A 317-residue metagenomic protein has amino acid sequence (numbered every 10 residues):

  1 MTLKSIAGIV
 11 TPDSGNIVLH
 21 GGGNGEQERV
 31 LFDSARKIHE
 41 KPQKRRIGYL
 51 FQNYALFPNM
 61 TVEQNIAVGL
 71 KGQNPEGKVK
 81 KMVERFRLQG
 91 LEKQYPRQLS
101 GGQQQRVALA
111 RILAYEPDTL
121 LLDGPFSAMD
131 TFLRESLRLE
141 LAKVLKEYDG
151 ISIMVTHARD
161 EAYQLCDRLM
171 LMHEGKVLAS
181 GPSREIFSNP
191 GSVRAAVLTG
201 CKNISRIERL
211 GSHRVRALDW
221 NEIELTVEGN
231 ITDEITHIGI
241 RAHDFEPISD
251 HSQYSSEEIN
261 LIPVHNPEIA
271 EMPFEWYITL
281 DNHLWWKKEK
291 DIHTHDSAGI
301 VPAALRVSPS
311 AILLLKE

Functional and structural regions predicted by a protein language model:
A7: Helix-to-loop junction immediately C-terminal to a conserved catalytic motif
V10-T11, K71: A position-specific signal in ABC ATPase nucleotide-binding domains
D13-V30, V177: ABC nucleotide-binding domain "signature motif"
G25-G48, P190: ABC ATPase NBD coupling module
K44, F51-A55, M60, F126 (+1 more regions): ABC ATPase nucleotide-binding domain signature
R46-G48, T61-R194: ABC ATPase nucleotide-binding domains
S188-G211, H237-G239: C-terminal boundary and immediately downstream tail of ABC-type ATPase nucleotide-binding domains
K202, H213-E317: Non-catalytic connector elements of ABC transporters
